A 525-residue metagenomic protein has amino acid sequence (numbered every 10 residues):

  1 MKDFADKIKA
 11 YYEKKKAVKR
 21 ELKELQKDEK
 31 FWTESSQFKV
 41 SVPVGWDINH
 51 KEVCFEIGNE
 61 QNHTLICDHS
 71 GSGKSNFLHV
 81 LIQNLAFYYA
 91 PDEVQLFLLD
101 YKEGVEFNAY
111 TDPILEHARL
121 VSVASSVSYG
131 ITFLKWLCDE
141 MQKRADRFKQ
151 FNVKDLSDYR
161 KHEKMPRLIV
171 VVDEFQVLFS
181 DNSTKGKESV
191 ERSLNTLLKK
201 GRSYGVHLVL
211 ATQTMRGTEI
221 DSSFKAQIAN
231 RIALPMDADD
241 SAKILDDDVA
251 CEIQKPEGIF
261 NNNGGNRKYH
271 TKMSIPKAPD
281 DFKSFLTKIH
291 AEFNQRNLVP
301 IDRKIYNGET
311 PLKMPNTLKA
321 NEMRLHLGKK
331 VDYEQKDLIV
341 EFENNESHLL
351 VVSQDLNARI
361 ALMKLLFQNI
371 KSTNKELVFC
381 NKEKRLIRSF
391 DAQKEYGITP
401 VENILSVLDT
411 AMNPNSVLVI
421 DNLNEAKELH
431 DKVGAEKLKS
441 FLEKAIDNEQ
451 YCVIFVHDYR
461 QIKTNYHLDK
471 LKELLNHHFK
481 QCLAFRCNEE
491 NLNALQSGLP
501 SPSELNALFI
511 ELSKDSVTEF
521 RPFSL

Functional and structural regions predicted by a protein language model:
M1, A5-K19, K23-M236, D240 (+4 more regions): P-loop NTPase catalytic phosphate-binding loop
M1-K15, D237-I305, E489-L525: Conserved P-loop NTPase
I305-T310, N316: Helicase-core coupling region on the C-terminal RecA-like lobe
